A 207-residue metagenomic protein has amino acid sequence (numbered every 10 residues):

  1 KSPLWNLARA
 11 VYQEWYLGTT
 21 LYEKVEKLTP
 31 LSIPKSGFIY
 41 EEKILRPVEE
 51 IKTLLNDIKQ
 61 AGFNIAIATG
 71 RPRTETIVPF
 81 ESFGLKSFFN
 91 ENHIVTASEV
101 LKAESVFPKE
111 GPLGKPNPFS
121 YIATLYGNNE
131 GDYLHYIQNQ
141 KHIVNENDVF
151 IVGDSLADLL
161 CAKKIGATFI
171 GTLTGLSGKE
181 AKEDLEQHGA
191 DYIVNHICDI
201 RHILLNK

Functional and structural regions predicted by a protein language model:
K1-E41, E49, T53, D57-Q60: A metal-dependent, Asp-based hydrolase signature
L31-I33, I39-Y40, I44-R46, A66 (+3 more regions): Substrate-recognition "cap/lid" segment bordering the active-site pocket of phosphatases
E50, R71-P72, P116, D154 (+2 more regions): Short beta->alpha linker loops
E50-L54, S120-A123, H196-D199: Well-ordered alpha-helical segments embedded in enzymatic catalytic cores
K52-N56, Q60, E81, Y126 (+1 more regions): Surface-exposed alpha-helical segments enriched in charged/polar residues
V95, D191-D199: Short acidic-hydrophobic, aromatic-tinged amphipathic segments that line or gate anion-handling sites
F150-Y192: Acidic, Mg2+-coordinating phosphoryl-transfer loop and its flanking beta/alpha structural elements, shared across
D199-K207: Short amphipathic alpha-helix with an adjacent loop that forms part of the alpha/beta core around
